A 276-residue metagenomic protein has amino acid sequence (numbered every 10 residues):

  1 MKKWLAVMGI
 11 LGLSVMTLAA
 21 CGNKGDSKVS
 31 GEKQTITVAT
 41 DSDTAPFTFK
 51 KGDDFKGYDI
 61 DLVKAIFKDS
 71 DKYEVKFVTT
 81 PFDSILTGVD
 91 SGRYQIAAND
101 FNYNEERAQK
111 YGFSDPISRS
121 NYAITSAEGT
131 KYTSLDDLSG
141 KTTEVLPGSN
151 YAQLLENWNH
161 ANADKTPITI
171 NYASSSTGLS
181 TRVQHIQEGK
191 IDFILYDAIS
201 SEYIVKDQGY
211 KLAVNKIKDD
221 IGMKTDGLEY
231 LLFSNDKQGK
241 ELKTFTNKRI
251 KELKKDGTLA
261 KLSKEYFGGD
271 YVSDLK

Functional and structural regions predicted by a protein language model:
M16-A20: C-terminal motif of bacterial Sec signal peptides marking the signal peptidase cleavage site
N23, Y73-K76, N150-A173, N247-K276: Ligand-binding clefts/hinges and TM-proximal coupling segments of bilobed small-molecule sensing domains
S27-D100, S175: Extracytoplasmic small-molecule ligand-binding "clamshell" domains of the periplasmic binding protein/Venus flytrap
D41-S42, S118-S126, Q208-K248, F267-K276: Periplasmic-binding protein-like
K50, V63-K72, Y151-S176, V183 (+1 more regions): Ligand-binding cleft/hinge of the Venus flytrap
I60-S70, Y132, D136-D137, K141-S149 (+1 more regions): Extended ligand-binding regions for polar small-molecule ligands
K64, K76-D137, G222: Acidic, polar ligand-binding/catalytic clefts
D90, N99-Q109, E156-W158, Q187-E188 (+1 more regions): A ligand-binding cleft/hinge motif common to bilobed small-molecule-binding domains
